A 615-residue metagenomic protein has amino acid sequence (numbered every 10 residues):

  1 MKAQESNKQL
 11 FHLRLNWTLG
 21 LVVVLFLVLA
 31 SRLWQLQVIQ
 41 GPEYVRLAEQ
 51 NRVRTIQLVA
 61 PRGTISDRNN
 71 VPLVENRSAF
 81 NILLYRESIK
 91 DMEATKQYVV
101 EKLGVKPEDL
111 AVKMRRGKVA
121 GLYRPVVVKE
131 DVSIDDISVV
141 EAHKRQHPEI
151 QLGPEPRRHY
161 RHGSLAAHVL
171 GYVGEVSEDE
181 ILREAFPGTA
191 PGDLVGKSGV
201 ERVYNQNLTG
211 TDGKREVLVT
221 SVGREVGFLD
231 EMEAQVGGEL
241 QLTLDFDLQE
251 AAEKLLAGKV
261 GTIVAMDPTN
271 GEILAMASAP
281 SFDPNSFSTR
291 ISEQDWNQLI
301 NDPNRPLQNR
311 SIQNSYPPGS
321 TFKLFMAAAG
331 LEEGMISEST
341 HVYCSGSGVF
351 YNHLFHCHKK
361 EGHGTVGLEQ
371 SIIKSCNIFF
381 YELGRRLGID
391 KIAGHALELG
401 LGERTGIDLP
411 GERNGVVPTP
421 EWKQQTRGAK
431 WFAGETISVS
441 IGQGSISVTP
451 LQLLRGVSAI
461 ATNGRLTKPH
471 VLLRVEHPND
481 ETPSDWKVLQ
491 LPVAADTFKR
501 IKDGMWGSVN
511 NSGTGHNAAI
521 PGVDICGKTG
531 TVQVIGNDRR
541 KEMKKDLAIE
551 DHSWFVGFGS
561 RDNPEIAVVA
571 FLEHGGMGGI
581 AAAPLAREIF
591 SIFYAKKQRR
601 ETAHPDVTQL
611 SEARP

Functional and structural regions predicted by a protein language model:
M1-Q294, P303-P306, S315, S337-Y343 (+8 more regions): Periplasmic/cell-envelope proteins involved in peptidoglycan metabolism and beta-lactam response
K2-S6, H12, V74, V219-L229 (+3 more regions): Beta-lactam-recognizing serine transpeptidase/beta-lactamase-like catalytic domain environment
